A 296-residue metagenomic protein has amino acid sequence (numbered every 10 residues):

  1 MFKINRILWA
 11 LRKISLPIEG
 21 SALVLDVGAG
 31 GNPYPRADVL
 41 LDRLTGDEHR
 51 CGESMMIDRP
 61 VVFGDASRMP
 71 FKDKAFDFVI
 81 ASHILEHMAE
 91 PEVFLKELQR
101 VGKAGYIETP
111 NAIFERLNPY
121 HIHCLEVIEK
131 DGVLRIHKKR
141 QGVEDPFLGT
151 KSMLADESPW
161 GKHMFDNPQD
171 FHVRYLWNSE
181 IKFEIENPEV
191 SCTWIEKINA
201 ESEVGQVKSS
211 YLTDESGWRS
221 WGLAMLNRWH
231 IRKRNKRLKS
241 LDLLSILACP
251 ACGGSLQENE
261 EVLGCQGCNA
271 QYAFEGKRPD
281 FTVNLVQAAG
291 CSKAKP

Functional and structural regions predicted by a protein language model:
M1-I18, R237: Class I SAM-dependent methyltransferase Rossmann-like catalytic core, especially the SAM/SAH-binding loop
K13-L16, G20-F114: Conserved SAM-binding loop
F63, E92-R228, R232-R237: S-adenosyl-L-methionine-dependent methyltransferase catalytic module, highlighting the catalytic core
N235-I246, G254-N259: Short, flexible, mixed-charge glycine/proline-rich loop motifs that serve as phosphate/nucleic-acid-contacting
C249-C252, C265-C268: Short cysteine-rich clusters marking metal-coordination/redox-active sites
Q257-E261, E275-R278: Short Cys/His-rich "knuckle" micro-motifs
A270-Q287, C291: Short metal-binding segments enriched for Cys and/or His
